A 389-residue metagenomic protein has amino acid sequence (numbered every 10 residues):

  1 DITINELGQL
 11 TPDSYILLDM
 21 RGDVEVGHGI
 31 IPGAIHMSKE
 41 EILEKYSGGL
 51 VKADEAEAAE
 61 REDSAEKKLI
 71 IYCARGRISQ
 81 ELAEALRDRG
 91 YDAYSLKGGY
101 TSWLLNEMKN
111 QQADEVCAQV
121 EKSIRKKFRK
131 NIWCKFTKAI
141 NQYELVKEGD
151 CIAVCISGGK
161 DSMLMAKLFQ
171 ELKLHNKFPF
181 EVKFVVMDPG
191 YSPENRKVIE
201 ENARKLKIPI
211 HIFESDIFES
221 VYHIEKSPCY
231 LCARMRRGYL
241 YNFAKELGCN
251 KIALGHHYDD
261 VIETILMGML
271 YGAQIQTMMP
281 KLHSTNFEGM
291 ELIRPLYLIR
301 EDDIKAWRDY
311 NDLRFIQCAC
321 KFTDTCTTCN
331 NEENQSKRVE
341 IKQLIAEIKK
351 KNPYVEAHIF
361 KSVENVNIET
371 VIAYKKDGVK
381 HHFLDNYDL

Functional and structural regions predicted by a protein language model:
D1-I16, D23-K68, A74-K122: Rhodanese-like catalytic fold shared by cysteine-dependent sulfurtransferases and DSP/PTP-type phosphatases
R21, A74, L254-Y258, E364: Short, well-ordered beta-to-alpha junction loops that form the rim of enzyme active sites and present histidine/acidic
V26-G27, L104, E219-E225, C326-T327: A short acidic, helix-capping loop that chelates divalent metal ions and anchors anionic groups
H36, S95, F184, I212-E214 (+1 more regions): A structural preference for short, hydrophobic beta-strand core positions in alpha/beta folds
Y91-D92, I208, L313: Short phosphate-binding/catalytic loops that engage adenosine nucleotides
Q112-M267, Y271-I275, M279, D302-D303 (+1 more regions): ATP-dependent adenylation/nucleotidyltransferase module used to activate substrates
E181-V182, D259-I345: Catalytic subdomain that performs nucleotidyl-dependent activation
L313-L389: The feature marks non-catalytic terminal segments
